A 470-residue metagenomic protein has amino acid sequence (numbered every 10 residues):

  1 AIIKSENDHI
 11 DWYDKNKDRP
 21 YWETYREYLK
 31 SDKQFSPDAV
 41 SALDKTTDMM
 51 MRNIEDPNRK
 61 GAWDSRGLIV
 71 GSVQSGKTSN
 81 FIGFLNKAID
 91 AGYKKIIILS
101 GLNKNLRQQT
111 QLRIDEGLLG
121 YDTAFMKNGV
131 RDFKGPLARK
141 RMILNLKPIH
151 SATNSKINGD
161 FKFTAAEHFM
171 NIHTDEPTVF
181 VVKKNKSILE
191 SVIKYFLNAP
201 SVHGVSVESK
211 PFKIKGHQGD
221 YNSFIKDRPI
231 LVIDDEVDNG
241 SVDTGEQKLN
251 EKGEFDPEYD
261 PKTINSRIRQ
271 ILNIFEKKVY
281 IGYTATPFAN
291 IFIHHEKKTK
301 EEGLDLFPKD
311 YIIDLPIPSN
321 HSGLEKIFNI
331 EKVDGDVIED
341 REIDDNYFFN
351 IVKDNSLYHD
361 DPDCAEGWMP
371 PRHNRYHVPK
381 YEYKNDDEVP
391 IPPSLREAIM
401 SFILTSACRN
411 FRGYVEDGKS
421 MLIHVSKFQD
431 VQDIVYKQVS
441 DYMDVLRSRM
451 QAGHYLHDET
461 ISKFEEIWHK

Functional and structural regions predicted by a protein language model:
A1-K60, Q111-L118, D122-D227, L231 (+1 more regions): Low-complexity, highly charged intrinsically disordered N-terminal segments that act as targeting/localization
E55-R66, Y414-D417: Phosphate-binding P-loop
W63-F81: Walker A/P-loop
L68-V70, I97, L422: Short hydrophobic/aromatic beta-strand immediately N-terminal to the Walker A/P-loop
T78-G92, R113: Walker A/P-loop NTP-binding motif
A88-L106: Conserved SF1/SF2 helicase motif Ia
F125-R139, R228-D234, D243-R409, S420 (+1 more regions): Conserved P-loop NTPase catalytic core
F180, D417-V435: Conserved strand-helix element at the start of the C-terminal RecA-like helicase core
